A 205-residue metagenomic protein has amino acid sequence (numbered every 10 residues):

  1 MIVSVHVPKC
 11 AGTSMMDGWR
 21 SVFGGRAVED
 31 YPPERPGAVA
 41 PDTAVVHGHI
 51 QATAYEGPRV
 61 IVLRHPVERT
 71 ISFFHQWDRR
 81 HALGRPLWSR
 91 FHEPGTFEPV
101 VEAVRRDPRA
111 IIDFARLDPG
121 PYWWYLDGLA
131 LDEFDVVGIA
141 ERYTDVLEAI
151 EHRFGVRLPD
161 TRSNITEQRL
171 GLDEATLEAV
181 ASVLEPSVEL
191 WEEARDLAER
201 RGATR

Functional and structural regions predicted by a protein language model:
M1-G48, S72-F73: PAPS-dependent sulfotransferase catalytic core
I2-V5, F134-V137, E178: A detector of helix-start/N-cap boundary segments at the beginnings of structured domains
H6, L63-R64: Short beta-strand/turn micro-motifs composed of small residues that flank or help shape donor/cofactor-binding pockets
A11, H65, G138, I150 (+3 more regions): A residue-level signal for conserved active-site and pocket-lining positions in enzyme catalytic cores
M16, L147, L177: Generic structural marker for isolated residues within well-ordered, non-membrane alpha-helices of soluble domains
G18-W19, A115, A194: Hydrophobic residues on the short alpha-helix immediately C-terminal to a glycine-rich phosphate/catalytic loop
E34-V62, E68-D160: PAPS-dependent sulfotransferase catalytic domain
A38-A52, L158-R205: PAPS-dependent sulfotransferase catalytic core
